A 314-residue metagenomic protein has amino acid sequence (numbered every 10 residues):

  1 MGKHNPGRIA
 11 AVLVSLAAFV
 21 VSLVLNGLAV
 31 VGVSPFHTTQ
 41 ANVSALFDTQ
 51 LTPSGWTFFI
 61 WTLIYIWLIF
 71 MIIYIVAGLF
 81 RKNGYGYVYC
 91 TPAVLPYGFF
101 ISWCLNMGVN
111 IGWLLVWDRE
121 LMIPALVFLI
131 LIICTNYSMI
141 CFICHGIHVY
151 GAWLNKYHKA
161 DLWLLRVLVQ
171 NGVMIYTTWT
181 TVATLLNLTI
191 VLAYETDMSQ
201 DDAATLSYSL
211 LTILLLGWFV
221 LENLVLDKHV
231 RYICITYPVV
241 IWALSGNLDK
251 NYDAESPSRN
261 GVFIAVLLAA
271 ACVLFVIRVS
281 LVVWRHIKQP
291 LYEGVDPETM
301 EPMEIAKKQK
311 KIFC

Functional and structural regions predicted by a protein language model:
K3-G7, T52-T57, S199-L216, G246-S280 (+1 more regions): Membrane-interface transmembrane-helix boundary segments in multi-pass integral membrane proteins
F19-H37: Alpha-helical transmembrane segments of multi-pass membrane proteins
H37-T52: Perimembrane loop-to-helix junctions flanking transmembrane segments
D48-I66: Interfacial helix-start motif at the membrane-water boundary
C90, L154-D161, I287-C314: Non-transmembrane, juxtamembrane loop and terminal tail segments of multi-pass eukaryotic membrane proteins
V94-V149: Hydrophobic alpha-helical segments and helix pairs
G112-V127, D197-M198, E222-V230, D253-P257: Membrane-interface helix caps and helix-loop-helix hairpins in membrane proteins
M139-G146, T180-Y194, L211-K228: Alpha-helical transmembrane segments in multipass membrane proteins, preferentially the mid-helix core
